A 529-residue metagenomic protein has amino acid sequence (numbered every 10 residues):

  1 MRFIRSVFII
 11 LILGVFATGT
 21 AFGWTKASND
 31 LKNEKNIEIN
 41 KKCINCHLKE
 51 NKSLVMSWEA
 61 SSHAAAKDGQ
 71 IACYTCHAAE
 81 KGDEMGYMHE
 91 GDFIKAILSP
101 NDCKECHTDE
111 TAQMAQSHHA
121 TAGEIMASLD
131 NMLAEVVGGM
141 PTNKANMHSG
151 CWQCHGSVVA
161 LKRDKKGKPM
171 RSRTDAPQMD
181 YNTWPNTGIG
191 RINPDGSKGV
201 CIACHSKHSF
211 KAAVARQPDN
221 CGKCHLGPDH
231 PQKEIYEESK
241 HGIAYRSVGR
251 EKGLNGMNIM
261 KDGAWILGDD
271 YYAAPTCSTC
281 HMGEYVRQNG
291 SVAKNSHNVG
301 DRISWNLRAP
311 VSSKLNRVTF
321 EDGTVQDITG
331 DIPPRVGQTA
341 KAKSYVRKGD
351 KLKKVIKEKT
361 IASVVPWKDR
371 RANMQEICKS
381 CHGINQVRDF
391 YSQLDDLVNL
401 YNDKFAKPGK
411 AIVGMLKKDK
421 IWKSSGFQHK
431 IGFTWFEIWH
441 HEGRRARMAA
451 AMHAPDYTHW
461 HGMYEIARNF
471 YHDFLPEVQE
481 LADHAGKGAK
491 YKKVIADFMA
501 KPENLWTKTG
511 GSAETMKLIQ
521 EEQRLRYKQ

Functional and structural regions predicted by a protein language model:
M1-S6: Positively charged n-region of N-terminal signal peptides that target proteins for export
V7-G19: Bacterial N-terminal signal peptides
G19-V355, T360-Q529: Short sequence/structural segments immediately N-terminal
